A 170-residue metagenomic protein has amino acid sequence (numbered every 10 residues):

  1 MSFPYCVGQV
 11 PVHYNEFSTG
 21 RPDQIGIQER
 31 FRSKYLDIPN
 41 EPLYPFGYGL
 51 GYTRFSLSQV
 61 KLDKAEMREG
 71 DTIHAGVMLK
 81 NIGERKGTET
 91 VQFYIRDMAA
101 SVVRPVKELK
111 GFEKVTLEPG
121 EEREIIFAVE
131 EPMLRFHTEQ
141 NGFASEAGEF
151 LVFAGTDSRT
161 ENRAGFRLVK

Functional and structural regions predicted by a protein language model:
M1-T88, Y94, L151-G155, V169-K170: Secreted, periplasmic, or luminal enzymes acting at the cell surface/secretory milieu
R54, Q59, G111-K114, M133 (+1 more regions): Extracellular/lumenal ectodomain signal focusing on beta-strand-rich modules and carbohydrate-recognition contexts
E69, P119, E146-A147: Surface-exposed loops/turns
T72-H74, E122-I126, E161-R163: Intrinsic-disorder/low-complexity, polar/charged segments enriched in Ser/Thr/Lys/Arg/Asp/Glu/Gln
E84-S101, K107-L109: Short acidic, flexible loop segments centered on an aromatic residue
S101-H137: Intrinsically disordered, low-complexity Pro/Gly/Ser/Thr-rich segments with frequent PxxP/GP/PP motifs and embedded
E130-K170: Terminal connector regions
